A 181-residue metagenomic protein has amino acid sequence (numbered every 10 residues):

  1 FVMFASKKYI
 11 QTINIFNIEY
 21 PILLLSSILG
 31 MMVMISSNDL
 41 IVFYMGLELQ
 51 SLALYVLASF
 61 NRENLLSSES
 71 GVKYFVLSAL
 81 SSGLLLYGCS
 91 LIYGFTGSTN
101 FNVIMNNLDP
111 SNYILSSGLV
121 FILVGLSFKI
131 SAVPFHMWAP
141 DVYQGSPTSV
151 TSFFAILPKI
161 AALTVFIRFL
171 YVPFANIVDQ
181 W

Functional and structural regions predicted by a protein language model:
F1-W181: Alpha-helical transmembrane segments of multi-pass membrane proteins predominantly involved in bioenergetics
